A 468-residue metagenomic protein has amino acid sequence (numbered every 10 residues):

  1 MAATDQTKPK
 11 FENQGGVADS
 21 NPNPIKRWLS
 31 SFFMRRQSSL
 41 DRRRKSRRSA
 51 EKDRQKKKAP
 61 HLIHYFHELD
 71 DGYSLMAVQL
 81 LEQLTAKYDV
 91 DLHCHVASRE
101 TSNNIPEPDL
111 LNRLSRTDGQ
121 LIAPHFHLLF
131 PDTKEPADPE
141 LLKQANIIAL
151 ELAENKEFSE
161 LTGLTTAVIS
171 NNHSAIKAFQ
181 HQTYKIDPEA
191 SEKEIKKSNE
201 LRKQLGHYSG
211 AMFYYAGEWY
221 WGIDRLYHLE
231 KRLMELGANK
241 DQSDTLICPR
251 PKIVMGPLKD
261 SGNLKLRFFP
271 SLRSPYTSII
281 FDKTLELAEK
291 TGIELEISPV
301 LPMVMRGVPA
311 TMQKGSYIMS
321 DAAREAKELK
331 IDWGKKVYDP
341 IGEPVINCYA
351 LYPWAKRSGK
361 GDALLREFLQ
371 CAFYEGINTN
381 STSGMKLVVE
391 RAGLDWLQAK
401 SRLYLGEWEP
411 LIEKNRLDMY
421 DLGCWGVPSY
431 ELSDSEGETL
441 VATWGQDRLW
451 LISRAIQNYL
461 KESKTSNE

Functional and structural regions predicted by a protein language model:
A3-S20, L29-R35, R43, L75-T85 (+5 more regions): C-terminal cap of thioredoxin/glutaredoxin-like
I25: Short linear clamp-binding motif
R43-R48, C248-R250, S298, G315 (+2 more regions): Short acidic/polar alpha-helix capping motifs at helix-coil junctions
R48-H61, I253-L264: A short beta-strand-turn-helix
L62-H64, H93, K265-R267, E296: A structural signal for isolated positions on well-ordered beta-strands in alpha/beta enzyme cores
F66-D70, F269-R273: Aromatic-flanked redox-active Cys/Sec active sites in thiol-based oxidoreductases, especially the WC-centered
L69, L75-V168, I279-A372, Y459-N467: Structural alpha/beta surface segment adjacent to cysteine/selenocysteine redox centers across thiol/disulfide enzymes
